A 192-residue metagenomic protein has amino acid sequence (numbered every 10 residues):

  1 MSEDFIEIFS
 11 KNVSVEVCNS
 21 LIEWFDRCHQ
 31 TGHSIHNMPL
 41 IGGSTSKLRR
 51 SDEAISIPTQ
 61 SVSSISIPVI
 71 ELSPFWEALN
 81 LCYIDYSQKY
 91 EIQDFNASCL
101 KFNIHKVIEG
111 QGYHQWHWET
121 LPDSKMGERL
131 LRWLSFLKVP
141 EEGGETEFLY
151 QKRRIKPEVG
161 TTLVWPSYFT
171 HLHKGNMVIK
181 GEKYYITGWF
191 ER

Functional and structural regions predicted by a protein language model:
M1-T162, T170-R192: Fe(II)/2-oxoglutarate oxygenase catalytic core
